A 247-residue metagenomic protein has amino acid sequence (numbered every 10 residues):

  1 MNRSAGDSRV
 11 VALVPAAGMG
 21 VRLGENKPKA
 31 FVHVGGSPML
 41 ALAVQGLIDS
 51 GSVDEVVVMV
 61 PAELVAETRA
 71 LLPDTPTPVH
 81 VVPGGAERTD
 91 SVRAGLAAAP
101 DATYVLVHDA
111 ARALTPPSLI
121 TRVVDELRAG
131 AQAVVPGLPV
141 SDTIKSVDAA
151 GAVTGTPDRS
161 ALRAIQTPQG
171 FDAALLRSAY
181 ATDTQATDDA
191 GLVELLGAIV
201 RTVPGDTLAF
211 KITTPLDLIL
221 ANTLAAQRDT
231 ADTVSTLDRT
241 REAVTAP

Functional and structural regions predicted by a protein language model:
M1-V11, D188-A190, T207, P215-P247: SAM-dependent methyltransferases
N2-E63: N-terminal glycine-rich phosphate-binding loop and ensuing alpha1 helix
V14, L40, G95, H108-D109 (+3 more regions): Residue-level signal for inorganic ion chemistry
T68, T115-R201, D238-P247: Conserved core of the sugar-phosphate nucleotidyltransferase
D74-A86: Conserved donor nucleotide-binding strand/loop of the catalytic core
D90-Y104: Active-site nucleotide-sugar/metal-binding loop of Leloir-type enzymes
A102-R112: Short beta-strand-to-loop acidic/aromatic patch adjacent to the donor-nucleotide binding site
R201-L208: Catalytic beta-strand/loop signature of glycosyltransferases that borders the donor
